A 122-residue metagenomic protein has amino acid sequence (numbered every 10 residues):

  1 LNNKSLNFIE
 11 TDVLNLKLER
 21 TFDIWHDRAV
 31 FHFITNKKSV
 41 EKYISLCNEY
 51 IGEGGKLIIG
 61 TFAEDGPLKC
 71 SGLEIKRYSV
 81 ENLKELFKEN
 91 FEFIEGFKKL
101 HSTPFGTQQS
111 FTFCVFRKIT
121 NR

Functional and structural regions predicted by a protein language model:
L1-R20, K37-R122: Class I (Rossmann-like) S-adenosyl-L-methionine-dependent methyltransferase catalytic domain, capturing the SAM-binding
D23: Conserved acidic residues
H26: A conserved beta-strand element that flanks and buttresses the S-adenosyl-L-methionine
A29-F33: Short catalytic micro-motifs in class I SAM-dependent methyltransferases
